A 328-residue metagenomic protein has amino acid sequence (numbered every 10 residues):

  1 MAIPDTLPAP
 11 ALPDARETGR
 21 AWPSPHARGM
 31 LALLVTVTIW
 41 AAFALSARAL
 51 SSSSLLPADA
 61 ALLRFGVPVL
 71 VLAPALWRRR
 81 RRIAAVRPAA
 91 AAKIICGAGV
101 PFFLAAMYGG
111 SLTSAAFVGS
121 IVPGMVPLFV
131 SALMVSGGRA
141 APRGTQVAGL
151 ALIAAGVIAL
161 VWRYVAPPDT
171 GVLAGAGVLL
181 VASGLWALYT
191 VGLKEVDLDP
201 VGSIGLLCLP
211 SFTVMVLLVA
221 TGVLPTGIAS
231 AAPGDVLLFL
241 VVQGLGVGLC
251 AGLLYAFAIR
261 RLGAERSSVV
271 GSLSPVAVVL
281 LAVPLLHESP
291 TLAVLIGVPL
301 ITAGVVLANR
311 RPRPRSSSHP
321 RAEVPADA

Functional and structural regions predicted by a protein language model:
A2-L62, A105, A155, V165-E195 (+2 more regions): Glycine-/small-residue-enriched transmembrane alpha-helix faces in small-molecule transporters and effluxers
A27-A32, P57-P74, K93, V147-A155 (+2 more regions): Hydrophobic alpha-helical transmembrane segments of multi-pass integral membrane proteins, especially transporters
V37, F65-V69, P123-L128, L150-I153 (+6 more regions): Residue-level recognition of pore/gate-forming positions within transmembrane alpha-helices of multi-pass
V37-A41, I94-F103, V126-P127, V161 (+5 more regions): Transmembrane alpha-helical core positions of polytopic small-molecule transporters
I39-S46, A73-V122, S131, A159 (+1 more regions): Specific transmembrane alpha-helical segments of multi-pass solute transporters/efflux pumps, especially DMT/EamA
L45-P57, S111, V161-V172, T221-L240 (+2 more regions): Membrane-interface helix termini and inter-helical loops of multi-pass transporters
D59-L70, M107-A141, A182, A264-V283: Specific alpha-helical transmembrane segments that line the substrate/conduction pathway and gating interfaces
L72, P142-Y164, S272, L281 (+1 more regions): Hydrophobic transmembrane alpha-helices of multi-pass small-molecule transport proteins
